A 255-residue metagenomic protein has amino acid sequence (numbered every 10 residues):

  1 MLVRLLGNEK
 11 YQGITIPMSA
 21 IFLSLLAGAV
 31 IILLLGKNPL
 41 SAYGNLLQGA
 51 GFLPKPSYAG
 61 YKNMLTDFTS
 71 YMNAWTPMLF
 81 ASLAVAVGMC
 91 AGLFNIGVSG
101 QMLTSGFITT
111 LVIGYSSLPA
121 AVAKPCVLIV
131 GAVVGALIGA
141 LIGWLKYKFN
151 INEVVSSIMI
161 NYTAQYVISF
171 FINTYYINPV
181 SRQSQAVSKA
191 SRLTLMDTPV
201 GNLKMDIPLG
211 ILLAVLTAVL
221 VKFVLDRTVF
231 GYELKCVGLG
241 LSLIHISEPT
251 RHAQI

Functional and structural regions predicted by a protein language model:
M1-S19: Transmembrane alpha-helical segments of polytopic membrane transport and secretion proteins
Y11-I16, Y61-N73, P125, T198-L209: Interfacial loop-to-helix junctions that mark the boundaries of transmembrane helices in multi-pass membrane
I16-P17, S70, A74, V98-G106 (+4 more regions): Alpha-helical transmembrane segments of multi-pass membrane proteins, especially transporters and channels
P17-L33, M78-V85, G106, T110 (+3 more regions): Hydrophobic core segments of alpha-helical transmembrane domains in multi-pass membrane transport and ion-translocation
A29-P54, Y176-A186: Interfacial/capping segments of alpha-helical transmembrane domains
V30-K37, F52-S116, L137-A140, W144-I151: Single transmembrane alpha-helix segments in multi-pass membrane proteins
E153, S157, N161-V221, L225: Transmembrane helix-bundle core of multi-pass membrane transporters and related energy-transducing complexes
I244-E248, H252-I255: Single conserved hydrophobic/aromatic residue that forms the stacking wall/gate of nucleotide- or nucleobase-binding
